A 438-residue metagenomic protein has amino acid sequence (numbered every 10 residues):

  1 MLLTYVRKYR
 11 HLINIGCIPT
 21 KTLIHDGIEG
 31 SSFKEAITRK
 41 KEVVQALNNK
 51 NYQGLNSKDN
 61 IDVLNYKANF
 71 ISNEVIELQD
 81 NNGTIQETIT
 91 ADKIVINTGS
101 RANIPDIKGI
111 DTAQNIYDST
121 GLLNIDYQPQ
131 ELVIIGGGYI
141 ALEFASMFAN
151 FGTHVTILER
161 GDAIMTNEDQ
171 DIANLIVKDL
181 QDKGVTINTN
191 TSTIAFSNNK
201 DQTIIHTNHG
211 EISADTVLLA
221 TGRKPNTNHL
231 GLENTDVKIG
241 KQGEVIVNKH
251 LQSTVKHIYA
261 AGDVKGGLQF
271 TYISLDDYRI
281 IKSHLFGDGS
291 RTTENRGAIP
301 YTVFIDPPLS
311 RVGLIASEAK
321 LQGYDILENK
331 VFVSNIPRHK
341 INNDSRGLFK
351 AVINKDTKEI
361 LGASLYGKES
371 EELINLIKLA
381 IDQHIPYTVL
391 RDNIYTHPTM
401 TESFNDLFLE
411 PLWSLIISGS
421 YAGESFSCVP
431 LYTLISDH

Functional and structural regions predicted by a protein language model:
M1, Y5-K8, I13-I18, T22-L23 (+2 more regions): Flexible, glycine-rich terminal cap/loop adjacent to redox cofactors in electron-transfer oxidoreductases
Y5-V6, I135-G138, D263: Glycine-rich Rossmann-fold phosphate-binding loop(s) that bind the pyrophosphate of adenine dinucleotide cofactors
H11-T88, D169-T191, A316-E318: N-terminal Rossmann-like dinucleotide/flavin-binding domain of flavoprotein oxidoreductases that bind FAD/FMN
C17, I96-H154, L158, T186-I187 (+3 more regions): Glycine-rich dinucleotide-binding loop and its adjacent helix/turn
E42-Y52, L123-N124, P129-V133, Y139-Q202 (+2 more regions): Rossmann-like dinucleotide-binding cores of NAD(P)H-dependent redox enzymes
D62-N65, N69-N82, I89, G152-K249 (+1 more regions): A Rossmann-like FAD-binding core segment of flavoenzymes
A102, D236, G243-H257, S310 (+2 more regions): FAD-binding beta-loop-beta segment adjacent to the flavin cofactor pocket
T112-Q128, E211-D288: FAD-site-proximal beta/loop scaffold in flavoenzymes
